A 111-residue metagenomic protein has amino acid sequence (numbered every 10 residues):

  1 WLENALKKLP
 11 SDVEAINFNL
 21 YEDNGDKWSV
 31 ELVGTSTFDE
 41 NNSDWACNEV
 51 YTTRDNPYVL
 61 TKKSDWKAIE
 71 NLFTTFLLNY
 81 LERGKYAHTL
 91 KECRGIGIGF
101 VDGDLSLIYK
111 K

Functional and structural regions predicted by a protein language model:
W1: A Trp-anchored, charged/polar loop motif used as the substrate-binding/catalytic surface of acyl/ester-handling
N4-L9, D39-N42, E49, T53-K111: Acidic, proline/glycine-rich low-complexity IDRs
N4-N42: Amphipathic, interaction-prone secondary-structure segments
